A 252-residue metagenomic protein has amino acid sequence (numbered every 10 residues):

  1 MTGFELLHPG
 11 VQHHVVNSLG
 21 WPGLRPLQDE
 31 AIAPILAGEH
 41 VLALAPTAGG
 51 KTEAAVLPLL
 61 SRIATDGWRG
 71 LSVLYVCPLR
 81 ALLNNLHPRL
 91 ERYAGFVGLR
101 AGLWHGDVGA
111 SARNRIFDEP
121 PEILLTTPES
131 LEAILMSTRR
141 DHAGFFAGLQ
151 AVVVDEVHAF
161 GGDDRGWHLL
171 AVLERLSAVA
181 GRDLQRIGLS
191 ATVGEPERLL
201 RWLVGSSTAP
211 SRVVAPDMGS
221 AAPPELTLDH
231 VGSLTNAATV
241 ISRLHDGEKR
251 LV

Functional and structural regions predicted by a protein language model:
M1-L44: Conserved pre-motif I regulatory segment
A33-V41, E53-W68, R89-E91, E174-S177: Walker A/P-loop NTP-binding motif
A37-A43, G70-V73, P121-E122, Q185 (+1 more regions): Pre-Walker A (Motif I) flank of P-loop NTPase domains
G49, S61-L86, V179-D183: Conserved SF1/SF2 helicase motif Ia
L82-H105, W202-T208: Conserved helix-turn-beta segment of the N-terminal RecA-like "Helicase ATP-binding" lobe in SF1/SF2 helicases
G109-L124: Conserved motor-coupling elements within RecA-like helicase/translocase cores
E129-R182: SF2 helicase catalytic motif II
E174, Q185-V252: Conserved interdomain linker/interface between the two RecA-like ATPase lobes of SF2 helicase motors
